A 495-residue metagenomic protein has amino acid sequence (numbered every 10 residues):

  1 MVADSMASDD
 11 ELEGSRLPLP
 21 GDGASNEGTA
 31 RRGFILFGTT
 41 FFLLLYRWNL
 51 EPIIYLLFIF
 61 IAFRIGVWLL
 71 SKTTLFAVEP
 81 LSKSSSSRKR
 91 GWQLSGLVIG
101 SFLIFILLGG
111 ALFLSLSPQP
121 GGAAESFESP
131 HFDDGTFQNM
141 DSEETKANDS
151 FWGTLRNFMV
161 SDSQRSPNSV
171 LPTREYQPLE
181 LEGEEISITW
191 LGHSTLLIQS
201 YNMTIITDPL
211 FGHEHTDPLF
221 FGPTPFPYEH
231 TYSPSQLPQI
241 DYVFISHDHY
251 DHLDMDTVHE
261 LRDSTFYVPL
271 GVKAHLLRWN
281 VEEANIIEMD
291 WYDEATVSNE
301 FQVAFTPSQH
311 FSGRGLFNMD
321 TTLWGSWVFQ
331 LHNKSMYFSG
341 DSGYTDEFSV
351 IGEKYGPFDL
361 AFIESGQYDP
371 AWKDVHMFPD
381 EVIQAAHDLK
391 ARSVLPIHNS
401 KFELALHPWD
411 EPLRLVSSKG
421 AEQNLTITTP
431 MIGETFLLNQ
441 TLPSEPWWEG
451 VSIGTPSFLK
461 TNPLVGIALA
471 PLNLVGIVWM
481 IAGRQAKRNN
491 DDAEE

Functional and structural regions predicted by a protein language model:
D9, G14-I99, F113-E128, L406-E495: C-terminal regulatory/interaction regions
N26-G28, R32-G33, R47, E51-L56 (+4 more regions): Metallo-beta-lactamase
L43-S71, L75-F76, S82, K89 (+7 more regions): Cap/insert and terminal regions of metallo-dependent hydrolase folds
S163-G183, L270-K334, L415-G433: Metallo-beta-lactamase
T195-Q199, V297-P357, K373, M377-E381: Catalytic core of the metallo-beta-lactamase
P209-F211, H247-D248, S308-Q309, G340-S342 (+2 more regions): Active-site metal-binding loops of divalent metal-dependent hydrolases
F211-E229, F311-M319, D369-V375, E403: Acidic/histidine-rich helix-loop elements that form or flank divalent-metal/phosphate-binding sites at the catalytic
F220-Y267, G356-F362: Active-site metal-binding motif and surrounding structural segment of the metallo-beta-lactamase
